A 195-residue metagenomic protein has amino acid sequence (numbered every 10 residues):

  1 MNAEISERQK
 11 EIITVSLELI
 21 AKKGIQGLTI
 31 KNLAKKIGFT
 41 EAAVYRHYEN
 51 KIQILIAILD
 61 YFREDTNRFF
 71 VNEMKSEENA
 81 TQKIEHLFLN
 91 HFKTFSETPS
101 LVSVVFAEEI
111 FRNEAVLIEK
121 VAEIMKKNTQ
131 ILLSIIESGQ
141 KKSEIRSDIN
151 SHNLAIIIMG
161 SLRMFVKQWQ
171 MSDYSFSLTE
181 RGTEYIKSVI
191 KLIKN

Functional and structural regions predicted by a protein language model:
M1-E7: N-terminal intrinsically disordered/low-complexity leader segments
R8-S16, L33, I58-F62, T66 (+1 more regions): Generic hydrophobic, amphipathic alpha-helix propensity
E11, L19-Q53, A57: Helix-turn-helix
T29, S103-V105, E114, S147-D148 (+1 more regions): Short, hydrophobic secondary-structure boundary micro-motifs
A57, V71-S100, S151-I158: Hydrophobic alpha-helical connector segments
E64-N67, V71-N72, E97, A115-K142 (+3 more regions): Amphipathic alpha-helical packing segments from all-alpha helical-bundle domains
H86-E97, Q130, S134-K142, G160-S161 (+2 more regions): C-terminal peripheral helix-coil segments that are non-catalytic and often amphipathic
S96-V116: Amphipathic alpha-helical segments used for helix-helix packing
